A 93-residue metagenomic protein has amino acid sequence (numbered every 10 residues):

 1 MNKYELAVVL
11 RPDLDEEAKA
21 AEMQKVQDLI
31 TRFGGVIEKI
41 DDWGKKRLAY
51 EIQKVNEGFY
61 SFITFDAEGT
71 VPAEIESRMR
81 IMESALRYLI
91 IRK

Functional and structural regions predicted by a protein language model:
N2-K93: Structured, basic alpha/beta domains of bacterial-type, RNA-associated proteins
